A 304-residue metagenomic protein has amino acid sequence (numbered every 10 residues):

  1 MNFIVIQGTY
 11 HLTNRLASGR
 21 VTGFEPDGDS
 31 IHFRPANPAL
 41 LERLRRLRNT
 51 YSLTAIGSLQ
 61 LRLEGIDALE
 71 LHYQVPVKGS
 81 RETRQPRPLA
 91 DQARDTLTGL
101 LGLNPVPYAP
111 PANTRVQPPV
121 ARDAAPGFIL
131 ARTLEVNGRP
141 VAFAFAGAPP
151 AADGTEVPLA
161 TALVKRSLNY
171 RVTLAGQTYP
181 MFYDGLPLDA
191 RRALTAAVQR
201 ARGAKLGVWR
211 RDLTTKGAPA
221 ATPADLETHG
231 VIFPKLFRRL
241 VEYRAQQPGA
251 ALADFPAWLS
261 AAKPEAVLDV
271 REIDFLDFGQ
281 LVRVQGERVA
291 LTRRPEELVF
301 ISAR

Functional and structural regions predicted by a protein language model:
M1-R304: Small beta-barrel nucleic-acid-binding modules, primarily SNase/OB-fold domains and secondarily Tudor-like barrels
